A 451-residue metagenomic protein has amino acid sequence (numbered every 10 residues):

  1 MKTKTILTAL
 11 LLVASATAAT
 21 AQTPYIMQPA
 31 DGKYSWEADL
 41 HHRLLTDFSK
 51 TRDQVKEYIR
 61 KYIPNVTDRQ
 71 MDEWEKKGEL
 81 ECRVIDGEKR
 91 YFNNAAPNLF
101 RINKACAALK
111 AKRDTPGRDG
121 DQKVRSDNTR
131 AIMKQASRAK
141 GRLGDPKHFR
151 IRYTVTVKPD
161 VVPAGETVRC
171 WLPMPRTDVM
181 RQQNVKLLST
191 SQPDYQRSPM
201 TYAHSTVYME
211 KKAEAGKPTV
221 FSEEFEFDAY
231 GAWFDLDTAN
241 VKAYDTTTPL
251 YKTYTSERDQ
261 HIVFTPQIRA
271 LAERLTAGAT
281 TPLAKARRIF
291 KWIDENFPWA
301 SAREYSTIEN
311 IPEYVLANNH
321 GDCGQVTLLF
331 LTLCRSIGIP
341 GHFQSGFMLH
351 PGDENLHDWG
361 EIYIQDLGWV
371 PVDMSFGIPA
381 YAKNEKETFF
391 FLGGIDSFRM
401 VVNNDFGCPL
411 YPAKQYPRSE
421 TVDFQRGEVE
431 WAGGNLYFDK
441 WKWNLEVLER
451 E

Functional and structural regions predicted by a protein language model:
T5-A14: Sec-dependent N-terminal signal peptides
A18-A21: Boundary at the C-terminal end of the N-terminal hydrophobic targeting segment
G32-W233: Intrinsically disordered, low-complexity N-terminal segments that are enriched in acidic
P199-A203, A215-E313, A317: Acidic low-complexity segments
P282-I289, N319-C334: Active-site nucleophilic cysteine motif
K291-E295, T327-L328, L333-R335, D358 (+3 more regions): Well-ordered beta-sheet/strand-loop patches within structured domains
Q325-K414: Hydrophobic/aromatic-rich core segments of domains that either
G394-E451: Low-complexity, Gly/Ser/Thr/Pro-rich intrinsically disordered linker/tail segments
